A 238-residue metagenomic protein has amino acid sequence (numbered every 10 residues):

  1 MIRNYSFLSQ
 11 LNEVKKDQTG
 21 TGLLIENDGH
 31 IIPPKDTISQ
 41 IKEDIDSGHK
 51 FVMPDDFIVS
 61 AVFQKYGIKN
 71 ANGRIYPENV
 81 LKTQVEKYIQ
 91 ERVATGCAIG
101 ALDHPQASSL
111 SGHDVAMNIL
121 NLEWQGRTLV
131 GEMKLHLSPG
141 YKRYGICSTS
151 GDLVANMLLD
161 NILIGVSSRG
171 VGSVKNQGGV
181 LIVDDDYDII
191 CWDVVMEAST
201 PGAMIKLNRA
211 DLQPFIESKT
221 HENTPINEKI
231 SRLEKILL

Functional and structural regions predicted by a protein language model:
M1-R92, K219-E222: Polar/acidic, low-complexity leader/linker segments enriched in S/T/G and N/D
N4-T19, L120-E222: Residue microenvironments linked to proteolytic maturation and disulfide-stabilized extracellular modules
F57, T95-A98, V115, R127-L129 (+1 more regions): A generic structural signal for short beta-strands and their flanking turns/coil linkers
V62-Q64, L102-D103, Q125, K134-H136: A structural detector for beta-sheet-dominated domains
F63-K69, D103-A107, R169-Q177: Short, flexible beta-strand-to-coil junctions
K65-I75, Q106-S111, S138-I146: Short, surface-exposed beta-strand/loop "edge" segments at domain boundaries and coil↔beta transitions
Y88-E123: A glycine-rich, hydrophobic loop/mini-helix early in the fold
T224-L238: Charge-rich (especially acidic), low-complexity segments
